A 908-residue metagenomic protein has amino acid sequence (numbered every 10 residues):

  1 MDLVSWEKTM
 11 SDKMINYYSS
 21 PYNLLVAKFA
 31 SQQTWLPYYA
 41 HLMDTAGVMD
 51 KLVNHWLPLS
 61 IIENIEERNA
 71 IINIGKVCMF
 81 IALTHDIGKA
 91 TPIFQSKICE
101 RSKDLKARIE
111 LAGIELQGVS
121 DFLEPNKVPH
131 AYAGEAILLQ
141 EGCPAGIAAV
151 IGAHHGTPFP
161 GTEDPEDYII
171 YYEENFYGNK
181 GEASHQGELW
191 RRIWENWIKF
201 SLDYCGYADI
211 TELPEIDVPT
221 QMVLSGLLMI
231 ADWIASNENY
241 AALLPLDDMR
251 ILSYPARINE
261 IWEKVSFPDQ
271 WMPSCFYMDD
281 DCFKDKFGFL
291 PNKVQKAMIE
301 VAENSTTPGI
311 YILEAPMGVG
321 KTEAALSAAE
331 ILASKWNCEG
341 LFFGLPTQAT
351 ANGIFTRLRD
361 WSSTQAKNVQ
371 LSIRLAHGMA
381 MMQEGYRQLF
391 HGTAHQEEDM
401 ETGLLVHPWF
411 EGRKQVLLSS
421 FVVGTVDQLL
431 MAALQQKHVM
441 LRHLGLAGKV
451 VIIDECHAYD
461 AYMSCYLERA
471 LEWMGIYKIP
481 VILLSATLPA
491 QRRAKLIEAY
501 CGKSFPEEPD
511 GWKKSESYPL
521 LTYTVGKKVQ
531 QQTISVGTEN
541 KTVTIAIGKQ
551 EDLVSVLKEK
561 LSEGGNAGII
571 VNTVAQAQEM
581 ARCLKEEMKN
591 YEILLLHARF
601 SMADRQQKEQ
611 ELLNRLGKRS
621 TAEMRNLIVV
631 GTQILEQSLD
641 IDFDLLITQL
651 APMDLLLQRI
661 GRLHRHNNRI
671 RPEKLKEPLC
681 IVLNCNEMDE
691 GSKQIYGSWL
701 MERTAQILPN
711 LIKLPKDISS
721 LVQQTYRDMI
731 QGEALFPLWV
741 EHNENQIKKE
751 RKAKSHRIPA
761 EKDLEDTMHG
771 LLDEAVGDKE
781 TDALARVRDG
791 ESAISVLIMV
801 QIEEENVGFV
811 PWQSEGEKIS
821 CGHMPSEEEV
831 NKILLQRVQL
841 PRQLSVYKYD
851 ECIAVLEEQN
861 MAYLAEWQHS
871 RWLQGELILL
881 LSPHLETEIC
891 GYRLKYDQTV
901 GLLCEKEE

Functional and structural regions predicted by a protein language model:
D2-S274: Accessory nucleic-acid engagement/destabilization modules that flank
I147, R493, I547, E551 (+3 more regions): C-terminal helicase lobe and adjacent C-terminal extensions/tails of nucleic-acid helicase motors
M278-E314: Conserved pre-motif I regulatory segment
T307-A329, S485: Walker A/P-loop
E339-S362, L375-M381, L488-R492, V574: Conserved Walker A/P-loop ATP-binding site and its immediately adjacent core in helicase/helicase-like ATPase domains
L358-S420, V426-L430: A substrate-engagement module of RecA-like helicase motors
L444-V450, H457-V529: Post-DEXD/H (motif II) to motif III coupling segment of the RecA-like Helicase ATP-binding lobe
F505-A577: Conserved interdomain linker/interface between the two RecA-like ATPase lobes of SF2 helicase motors
